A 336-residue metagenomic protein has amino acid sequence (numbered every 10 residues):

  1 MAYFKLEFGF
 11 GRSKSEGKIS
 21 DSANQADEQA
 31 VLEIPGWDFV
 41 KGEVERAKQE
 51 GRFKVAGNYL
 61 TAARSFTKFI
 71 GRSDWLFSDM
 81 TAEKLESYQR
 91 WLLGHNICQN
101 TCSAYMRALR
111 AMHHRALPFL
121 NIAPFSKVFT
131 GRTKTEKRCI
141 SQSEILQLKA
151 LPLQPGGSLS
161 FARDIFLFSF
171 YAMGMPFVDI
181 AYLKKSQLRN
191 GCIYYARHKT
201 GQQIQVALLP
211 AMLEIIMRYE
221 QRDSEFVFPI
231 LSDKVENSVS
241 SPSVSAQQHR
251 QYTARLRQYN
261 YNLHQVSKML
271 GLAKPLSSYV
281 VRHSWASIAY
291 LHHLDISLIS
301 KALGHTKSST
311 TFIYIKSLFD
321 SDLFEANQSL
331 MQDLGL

Functional and structural regions predicted by a protein language model:
F8-F10, S15, I19-G94: Basic/aromatic-enriched alpha-helical hairpins
S65, G94-S126, M175: N-terminal DNA-binding recognition helix of tyrosine site-specific recombinases/integrases
S126-R138, Q142-F177: Basic, Lys/Arg- and aromatic-enriched nucleic-acid-binding interface segment
C139, R197-G201, L303-Q328: Catalytic-site neighborhood detector that most strongly recognizes the C-terminal catalytic loop/helix of tyrosine
P155-G157, Q251, N260-K301: Short, basic (Lys/Arg/His-rich) helix/loop patches that form interaction surfaces in the mid-to-C-terminal regions
S186-C192, A273-K274, L294-I315: Short, polar N-cap/turn motifs at the start of nucleic acid-interacting alpha helices
Q205-P210, Y219, K316-L336: DNA/chromatin major-groove-contacting recognition/catalytic segments
L209-A273: Active-site/catalytic core of tyrosine-dependent DNA strand-transfer enzymes
